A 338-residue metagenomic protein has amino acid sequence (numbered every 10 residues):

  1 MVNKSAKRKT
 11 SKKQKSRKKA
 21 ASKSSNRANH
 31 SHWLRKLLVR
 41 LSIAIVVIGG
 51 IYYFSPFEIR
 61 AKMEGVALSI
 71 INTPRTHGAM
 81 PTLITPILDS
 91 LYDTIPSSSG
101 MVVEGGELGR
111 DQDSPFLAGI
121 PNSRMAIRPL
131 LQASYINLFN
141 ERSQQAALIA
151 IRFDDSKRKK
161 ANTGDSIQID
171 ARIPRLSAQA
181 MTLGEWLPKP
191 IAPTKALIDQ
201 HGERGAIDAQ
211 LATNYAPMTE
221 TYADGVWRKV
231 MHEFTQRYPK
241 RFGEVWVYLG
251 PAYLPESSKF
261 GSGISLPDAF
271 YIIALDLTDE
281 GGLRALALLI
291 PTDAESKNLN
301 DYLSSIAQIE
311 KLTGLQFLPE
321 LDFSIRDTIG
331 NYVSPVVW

Functional and structural regions predicted by a protein language model:
V2, K7-W338: Domain-level detector for secreted/extracellular nuclease and nuclease-toxin modules, and for the ENPP-like C-terminal
